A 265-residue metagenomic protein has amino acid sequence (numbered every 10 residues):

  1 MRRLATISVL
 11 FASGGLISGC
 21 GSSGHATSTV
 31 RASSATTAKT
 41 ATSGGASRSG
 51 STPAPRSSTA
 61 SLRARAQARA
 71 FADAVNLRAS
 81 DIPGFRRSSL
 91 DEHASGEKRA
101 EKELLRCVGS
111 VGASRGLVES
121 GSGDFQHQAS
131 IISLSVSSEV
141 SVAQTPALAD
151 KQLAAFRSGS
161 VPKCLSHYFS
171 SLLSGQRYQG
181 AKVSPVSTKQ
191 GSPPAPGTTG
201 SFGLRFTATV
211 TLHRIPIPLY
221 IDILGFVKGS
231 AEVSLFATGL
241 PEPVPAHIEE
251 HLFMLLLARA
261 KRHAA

Functional and structural regions predicted by a protein language model:
M1-S8: Bacterial N-terminal signal peptides that target proteins for export
L16-G19: C-terminal motif of bacterial Sec signal peptides marking the signal peptidase cleavage site
G21-G24: Bacterial signal peptide processing site
T29-S130, L257-A265: Extracytoplasmic low-complexity, Pro/Thr/Ser/Ala/Gly-rich segments that lie immediately after a secretion/anchoring
A60, A181-A260, A264: A short, solvent-exposed beta-edge/loop patch
A66-A68, S135-Q144, G239-A246: Second-shell loop/turn segments in exported
S80, D150-A154, S158, E250-M254 (+1 more regions): Solvent-exposed, polar/charged alpha-helical surfaces in well-ordered, non-transmembrane soluble domains, broadly
S88-I215: A small/polar (G/S/T-enriched), proline-flanked helix-loop surface module common in exported/cell-envelope proteins
